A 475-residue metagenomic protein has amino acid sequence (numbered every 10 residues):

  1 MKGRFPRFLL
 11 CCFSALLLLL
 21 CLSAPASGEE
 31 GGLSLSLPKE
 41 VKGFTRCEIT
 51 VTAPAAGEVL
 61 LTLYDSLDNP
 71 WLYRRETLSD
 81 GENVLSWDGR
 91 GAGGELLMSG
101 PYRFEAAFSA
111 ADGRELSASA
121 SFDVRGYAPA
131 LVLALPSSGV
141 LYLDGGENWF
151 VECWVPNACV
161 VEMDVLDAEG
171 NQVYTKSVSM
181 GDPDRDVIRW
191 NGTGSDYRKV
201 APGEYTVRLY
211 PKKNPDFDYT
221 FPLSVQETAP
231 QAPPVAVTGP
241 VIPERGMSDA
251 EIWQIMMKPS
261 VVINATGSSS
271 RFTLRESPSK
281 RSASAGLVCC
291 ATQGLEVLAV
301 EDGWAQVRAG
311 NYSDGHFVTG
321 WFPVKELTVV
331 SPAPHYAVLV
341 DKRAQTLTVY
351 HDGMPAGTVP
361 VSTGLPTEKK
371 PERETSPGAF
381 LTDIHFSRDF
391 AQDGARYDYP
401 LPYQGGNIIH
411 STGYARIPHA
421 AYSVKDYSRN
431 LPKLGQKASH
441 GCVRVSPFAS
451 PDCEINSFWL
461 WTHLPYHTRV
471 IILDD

Functional and structural regions predicted by a protein language model:
G28-R46, S121-N148, T228: Short, compositionally biased P/S/T/A/G/V-rich stretches that sit at domain boundaries
E29, A229-E251, N311, A333 (+1 more regions): Exported/periplasmic cell-wall-interacting domains
P70-E95, V173-R198: Glycine-centered tight-turn motifs at strand-turn-strand junctions
N83, Y102-A106, G203-L209, F380: A short tyrosine-centered beta-strand micro-motif
A229-T273, V288-C289, A299-E301, H335: SH3-family beta-barrel domains
S277-C290: SH3/SH3-like (including bacterial SH3b) beta-barrel domains that bind proline-rich motifs or cell-wall ligands
L287-K325: SH3/SH3-like beta-barrel superfamily modules
V300, F317-K425: Gly/Pro-biased beta-strand-loop elements
